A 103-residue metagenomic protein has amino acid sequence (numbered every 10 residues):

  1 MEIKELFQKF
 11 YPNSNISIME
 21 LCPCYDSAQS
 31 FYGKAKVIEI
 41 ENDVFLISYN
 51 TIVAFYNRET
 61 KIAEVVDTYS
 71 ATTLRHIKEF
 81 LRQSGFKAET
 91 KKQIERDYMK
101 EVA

Functional and structural regions predicted by a protein language model:
M1-A103: Terminal leader/tail segments of proteins
